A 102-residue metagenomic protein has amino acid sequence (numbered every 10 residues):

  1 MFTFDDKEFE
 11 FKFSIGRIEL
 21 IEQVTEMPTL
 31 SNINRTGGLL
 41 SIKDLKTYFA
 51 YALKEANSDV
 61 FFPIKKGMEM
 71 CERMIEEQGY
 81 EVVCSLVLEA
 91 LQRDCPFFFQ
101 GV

Functional and structural regions predicted by a protein language model:
M1-D5, E19, Q23-K43, D59-V102: Charged interaction scaffolds used for protein-protein
S14: Residue-level signal for threonine
F49: A residue-level signal for conserved active-site and pocket-lining positions in enzyme catalytic cores
A52, A56-V60: Amphipathic alpha-helical interaction segments
